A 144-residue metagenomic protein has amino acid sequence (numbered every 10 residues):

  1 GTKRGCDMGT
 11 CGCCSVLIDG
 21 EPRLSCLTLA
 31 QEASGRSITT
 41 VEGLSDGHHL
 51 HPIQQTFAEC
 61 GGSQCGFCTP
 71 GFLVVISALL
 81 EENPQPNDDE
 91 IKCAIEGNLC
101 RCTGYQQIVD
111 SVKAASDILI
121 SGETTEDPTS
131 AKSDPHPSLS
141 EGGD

Functional and structural regions predicted by a protein language model:
G1-D134, E141-D144: Signature of N-terminal electron-transfer/Fe-S-associated modules in redox systems
